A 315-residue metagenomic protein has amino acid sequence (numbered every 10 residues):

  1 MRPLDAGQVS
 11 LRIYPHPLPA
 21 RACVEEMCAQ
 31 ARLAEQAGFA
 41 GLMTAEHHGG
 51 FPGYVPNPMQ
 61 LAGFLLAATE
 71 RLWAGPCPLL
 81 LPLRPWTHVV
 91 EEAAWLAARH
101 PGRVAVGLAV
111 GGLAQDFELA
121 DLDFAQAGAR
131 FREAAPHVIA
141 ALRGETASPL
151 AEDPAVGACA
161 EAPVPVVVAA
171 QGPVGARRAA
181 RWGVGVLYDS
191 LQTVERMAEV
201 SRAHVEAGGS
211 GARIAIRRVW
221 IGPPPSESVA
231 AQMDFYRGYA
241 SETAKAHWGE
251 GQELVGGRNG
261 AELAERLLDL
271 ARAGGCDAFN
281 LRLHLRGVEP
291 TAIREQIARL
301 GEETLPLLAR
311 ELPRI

Functional and structural regions predicted by a protein language model:
M1-D5, A120, F124-A155, E195-P290 (+2 more regions): An alpha-helical appendage that flanks or caps ligand/catalytic pockets
M1-G7, P85-G185, V194-V205: Internal, glycine-rich beta/alpha segment that forms the wall or movable "lid" of small-molecule/cofactor binding
M1-T69, W73, V164: N-terminal beta1-alpha1-beta2 module of alpha/beta enzyme domains
G7-I13, L42-T44, A74-P76, V104-L108 (+4 more regions): Hydrophobic faces of well-ordered beta-strands that scaffold small-molecule active sites in alpha/beta enzyme cores
L11-V24, P78-T87, E161-A170, E250-A261: Active-site mouth loops of central-metabolism enzymes
R21-L33, E92, A170-R177, A261-D269: Short, acidic/polar
A34, G38, L65, L96 (+6 more regions): Conserved, mostly hydrophobic/aromatic
V55-P78, R130, A134, I297-P313: Alpha-helix-loop-beta-strand connector modules within alpha/beta enzyme cores
